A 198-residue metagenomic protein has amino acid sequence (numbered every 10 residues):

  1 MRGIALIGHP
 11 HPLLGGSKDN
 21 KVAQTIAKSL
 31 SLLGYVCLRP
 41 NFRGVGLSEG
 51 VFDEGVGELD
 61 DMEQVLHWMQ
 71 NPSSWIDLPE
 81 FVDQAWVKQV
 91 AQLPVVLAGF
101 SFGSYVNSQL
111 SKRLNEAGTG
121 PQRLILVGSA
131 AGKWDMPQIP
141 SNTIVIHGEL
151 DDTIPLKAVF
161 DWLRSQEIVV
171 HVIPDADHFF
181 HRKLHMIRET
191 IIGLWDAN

Functional and structural regions predicted by a protein language model:
M1-V90: Serine-hydrolase catalytic machinery in alpha/beta-hydrolase-like enzymes
R43, V170-D177: Short glycine-rich catalytic loops that host catalytic nucleophiles or stabilize transition states across multiple
G50, A176-T190: Catalytic histidine-centered segment of alpha/beta-hydrolase-like enzymes
A98-N107: Gly/Ala-rich beta-loop-alpha elbow adjacent to hydrolase catalytic centers
V106-L110, D135: Hydrolases whose catalytic domains are alpha/beta-hydrolase-1, hotdog thioesterase, or metallo-beta-lactamase-like
I139, I144-H147, D151: Short beta-strand/loop motif that positions the catalytic acidic residue of the alpha/beta-hydrolase fold
E149-I154, H178-F179: Acidic catalytic loop of the alpha/beta-hydrolase fold
